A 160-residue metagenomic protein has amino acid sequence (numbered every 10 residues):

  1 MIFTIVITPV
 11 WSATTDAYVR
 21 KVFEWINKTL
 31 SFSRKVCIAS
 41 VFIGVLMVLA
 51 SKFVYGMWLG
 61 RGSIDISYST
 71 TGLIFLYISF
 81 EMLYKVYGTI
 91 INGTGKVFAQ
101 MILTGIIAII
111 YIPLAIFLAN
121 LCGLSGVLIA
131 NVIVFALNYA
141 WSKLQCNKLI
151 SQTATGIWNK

Functional and structural regions predicted by a protein language model:
M1-V22, I90-G93: Helix-loop junctions and terminal segments of transmembrane helices in multi-pass membrane transport/translocation
A13, K21-E24, L149-K160: Interhelical loop/hinge segments that connect adjacent transmembrane helices in multipass membrane
T14-A17, I26-T29, S33, V54 (+5 more regions): Hydrophobic/aromatic residues within transmembrane alpha-helices of membrane transport systems, especially the TMDs
F23-I38, L46-A50, Y68-T71: Interfacial transmembrane-helix starts/ends
C37, T71-I74, I78, T104-A108 (+1 more regions): Residue-level recognition of transmembrane alpha-helices in multi-pass small-molecule transporters/permeases
L49-S79, S125: Interfacial segments at transmembrane-helix termini and the short loops linking adjacent helices
S51, D65, G95-F98, A108-Y139 (+3 more regions): Membrane-interface helix-loop junctions in multi-pass transport and translocation proteins
L76-I106, C146: Membrane-interface junctions at transmembrane-helix termini in multi-pass inner-membrane proteins
